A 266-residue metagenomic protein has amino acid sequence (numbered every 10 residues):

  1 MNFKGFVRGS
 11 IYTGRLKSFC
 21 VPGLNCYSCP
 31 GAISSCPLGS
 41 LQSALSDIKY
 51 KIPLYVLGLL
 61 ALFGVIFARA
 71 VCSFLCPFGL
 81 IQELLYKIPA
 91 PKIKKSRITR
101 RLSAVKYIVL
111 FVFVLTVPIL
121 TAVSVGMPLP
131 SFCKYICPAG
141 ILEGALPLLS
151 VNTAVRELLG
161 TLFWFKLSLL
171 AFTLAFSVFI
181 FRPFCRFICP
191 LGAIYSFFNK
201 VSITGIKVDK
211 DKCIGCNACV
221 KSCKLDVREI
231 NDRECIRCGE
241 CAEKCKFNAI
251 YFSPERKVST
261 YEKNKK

Functional and structural regions predicted by a protein language model:
M1-D226, R233-E234, G239-K266: Non-ligating segments of multi-cofactor redox enzymes
